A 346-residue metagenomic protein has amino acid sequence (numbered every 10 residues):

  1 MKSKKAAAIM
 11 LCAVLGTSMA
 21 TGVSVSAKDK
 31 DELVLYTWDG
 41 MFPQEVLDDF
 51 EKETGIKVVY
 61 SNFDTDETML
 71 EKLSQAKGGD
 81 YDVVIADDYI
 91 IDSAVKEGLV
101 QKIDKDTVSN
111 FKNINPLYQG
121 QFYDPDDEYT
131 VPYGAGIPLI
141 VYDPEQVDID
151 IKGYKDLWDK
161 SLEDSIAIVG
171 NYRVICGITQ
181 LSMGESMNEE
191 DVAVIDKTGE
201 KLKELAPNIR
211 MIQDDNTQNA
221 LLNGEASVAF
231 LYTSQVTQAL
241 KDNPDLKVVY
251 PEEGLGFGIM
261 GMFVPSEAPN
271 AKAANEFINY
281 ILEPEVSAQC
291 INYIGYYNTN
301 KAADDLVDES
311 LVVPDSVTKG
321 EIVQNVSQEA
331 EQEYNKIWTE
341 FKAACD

Functional and structural regions predicted by a protein language model:
M1-L33, C345-D346: Short, low-complexity disordered leader/linker segments with a strong preference for bacterial N-terminal type II
K28-S93: Early extracytoplasmic/lumenal segment of secretory-pathway proteins
M69-L70, I91, Y154, T217-A220 (+3 more regions): Short, hydrophobic alpha-helical packing/hinge segments within bilobed ligand-binding/sensory domains
D80-Y81, I85-N208, Q213-L222: Extracytoplasmic ligand-binding site segments that recognize negatively charged/polar headgroups
I91-S93, V228-D245: A ligand-binding cleft/hinge motif common to bilobed small-molecule-binding domains
D196-E204, D242-S266: Periplasmic-binding protein-like
G256, M260, P265-V323: Mature extracytoplasmic/periplasmic domains
V307-D346: Extracellular/periplasmic bilobal clamshell ligand-binding domains
